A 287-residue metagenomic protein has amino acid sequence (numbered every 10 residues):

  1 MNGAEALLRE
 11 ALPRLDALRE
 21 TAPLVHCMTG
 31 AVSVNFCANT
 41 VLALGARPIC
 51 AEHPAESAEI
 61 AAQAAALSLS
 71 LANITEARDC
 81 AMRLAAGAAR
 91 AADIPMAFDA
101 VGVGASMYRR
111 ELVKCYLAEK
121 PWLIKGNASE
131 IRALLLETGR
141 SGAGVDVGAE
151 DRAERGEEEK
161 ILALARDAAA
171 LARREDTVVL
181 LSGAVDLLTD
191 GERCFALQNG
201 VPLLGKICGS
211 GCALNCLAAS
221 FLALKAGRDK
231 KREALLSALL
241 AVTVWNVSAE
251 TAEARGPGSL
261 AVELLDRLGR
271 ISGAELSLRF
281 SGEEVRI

Functional and structural regions predicted by a protein language model:
M1-P48: Glycine-rich phosphate/adenosyl-contacting loop at the front of the ribokinase-like
G3-A17, T177-N199: Acidic-glycine-rich active-site phosphate/pyrophosphate-binding loop
A6-E10, N246-I287: Charged C-terminal helix
T40-A92, F98: Active-site cofactor/substrate anionic-group-binding motifs, chiefly glycine- and Lys/Arg-rich phosphate-binding loops
R78-G126: Glycine/small-residue-rich loop that forms an oxyanion/phosphate-binding "nest" at active or ligand-binding sites
Y108-C194: Conserved phosphate/ATP/ADP-binding segment of small-molecule kinases
A133, K206-V244: Short, small-residue alpha-helix embedded
L197-C208: Short pre-catalytic strand/loop immediately N-terminal to key active-site residues, enriched for Gly-Thr
